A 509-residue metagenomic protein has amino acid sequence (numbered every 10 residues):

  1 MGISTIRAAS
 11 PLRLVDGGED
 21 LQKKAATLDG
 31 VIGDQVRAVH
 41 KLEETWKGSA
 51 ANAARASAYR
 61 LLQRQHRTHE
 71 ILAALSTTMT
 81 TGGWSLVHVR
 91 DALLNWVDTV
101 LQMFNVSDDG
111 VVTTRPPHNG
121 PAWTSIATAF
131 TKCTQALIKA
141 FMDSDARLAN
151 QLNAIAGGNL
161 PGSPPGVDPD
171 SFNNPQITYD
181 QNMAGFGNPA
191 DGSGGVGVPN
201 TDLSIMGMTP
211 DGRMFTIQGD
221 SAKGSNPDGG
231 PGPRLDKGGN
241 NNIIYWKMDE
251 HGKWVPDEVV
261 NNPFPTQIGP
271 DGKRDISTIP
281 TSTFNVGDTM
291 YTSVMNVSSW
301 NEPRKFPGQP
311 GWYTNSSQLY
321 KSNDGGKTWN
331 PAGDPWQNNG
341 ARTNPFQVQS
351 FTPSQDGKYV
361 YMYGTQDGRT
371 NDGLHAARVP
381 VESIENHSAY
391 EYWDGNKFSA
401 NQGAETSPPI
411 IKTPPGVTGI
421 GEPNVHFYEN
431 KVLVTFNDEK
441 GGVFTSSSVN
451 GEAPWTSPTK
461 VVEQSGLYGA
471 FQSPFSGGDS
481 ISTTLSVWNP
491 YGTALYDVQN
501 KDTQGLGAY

Functional and structural regions predicted by a protein language model:
M1-G166, Y509: N-terminal secretion-targeting helices of virulence/extracellular proteins, encompassing both classical Sec signal
P11, G18, A25, T201-S204 (+2 more regions): A common structural microfeature
T68, L72, S76, S476-T483 (+1 more regions): C-terminal amphipathic alpha-helical
M103, I205, S282, N424 (+1 more regions): Short, surface-exposed charged micro-motifs
D109-V111, R115, E422, L433-F436: Cytosolic regulatory protein-protein interaction regions
G166-V196, P210-I276, N285-A341, Q355-T418 (+3 more regions): Beta-rich carbohydrate-recognition and catalytic domains
S193, S204-I205: Long, charge-dense tracts
D202-S204, D275-T281, G340-F351, G419-P423 (+1 more regions): Repeated scaffold domains used in trafficking and secretory/extracellular systems, primarily beta-propellers
